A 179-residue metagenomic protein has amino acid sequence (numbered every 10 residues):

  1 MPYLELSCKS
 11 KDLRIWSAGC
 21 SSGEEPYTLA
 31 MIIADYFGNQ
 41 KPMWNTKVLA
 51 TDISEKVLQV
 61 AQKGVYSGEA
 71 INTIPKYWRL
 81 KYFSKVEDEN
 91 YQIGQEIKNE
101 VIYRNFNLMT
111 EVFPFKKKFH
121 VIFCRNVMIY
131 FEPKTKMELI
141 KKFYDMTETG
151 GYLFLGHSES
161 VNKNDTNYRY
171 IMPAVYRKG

Functional and structural regions predicted by a protein language model:
M1-W16, I140, G156: Conserved AdoMet
K11-T28, T46-L49: Conserved class I S-adenosyl-L-methionine
S22-K41: Conserved SAM-binding loop of SAM-dependent methyltransferases across substrates and taxa, primarily the Class I
N39-F123, V127-T135, S160-N162: Extended basic-aromatic, gly/pro-enriched interface segments that bind polyanionic ligands
K118-V121, N162-G179: Core SAM-dependent methyltransferase catalytic element
M137-T149: A short glycine-rich, Lys/Arg-flanked "PGG" loop and its adjoining helix->strand segment in the class I
T149-H157: Conserved beta-strand signature within the Rossmann-like core of class I S-adenosyl-L-methionine
